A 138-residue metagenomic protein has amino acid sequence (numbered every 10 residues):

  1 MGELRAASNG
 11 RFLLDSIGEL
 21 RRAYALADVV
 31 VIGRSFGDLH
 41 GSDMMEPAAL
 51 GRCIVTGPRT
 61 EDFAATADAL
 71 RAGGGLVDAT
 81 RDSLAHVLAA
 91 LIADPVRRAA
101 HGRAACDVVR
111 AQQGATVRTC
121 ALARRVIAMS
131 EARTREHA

Functional and structural regions predicted by a protein language model:
M1-A138: Nucleotide-activated sugar donor-binding and catalytic core shared by glycosyltransferases and related lipid-linked
